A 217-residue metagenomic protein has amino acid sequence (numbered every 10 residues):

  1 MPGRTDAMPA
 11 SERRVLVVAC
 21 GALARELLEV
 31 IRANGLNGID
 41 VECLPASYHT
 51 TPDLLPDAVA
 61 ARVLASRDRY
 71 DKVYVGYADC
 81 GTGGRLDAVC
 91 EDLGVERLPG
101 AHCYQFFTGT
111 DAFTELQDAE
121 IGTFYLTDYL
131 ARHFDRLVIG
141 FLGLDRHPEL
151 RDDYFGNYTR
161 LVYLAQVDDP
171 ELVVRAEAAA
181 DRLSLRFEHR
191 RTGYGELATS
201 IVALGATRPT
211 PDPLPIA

Functional and structural regions predicted by a protein language model:
P2-G35: N-terminal basic/disordered segments at the start of proteins
V18-R25, Y48-H49, Y74-L86, Y104-F106 (+3 more regions): Gly/Ser/Thr-rich loops at beta-strand to alpha-helix junctions that form or flank small-molecule/cofactor-binding
G35-I39, D68-R69, D92-L98, A178-G193: Structural alpha-beta junctions
N37-L55, H189-R191: A short beta-strand-loop structural module common to alpha/beta enzyme folds
P52-A65: Glycine-rich, highly charged phosphate/nucleotide-binding loops
R85-L137: Long, charge-dense
D118-L172: A conserved mid-domain beta-alpha-beta active-site/ligand-binding segment of alpha/beta enzyme cores
S184-A217: Long hydrophobic alpha-helical segments typical of transmembrane helices together with their membrane-interfacial
